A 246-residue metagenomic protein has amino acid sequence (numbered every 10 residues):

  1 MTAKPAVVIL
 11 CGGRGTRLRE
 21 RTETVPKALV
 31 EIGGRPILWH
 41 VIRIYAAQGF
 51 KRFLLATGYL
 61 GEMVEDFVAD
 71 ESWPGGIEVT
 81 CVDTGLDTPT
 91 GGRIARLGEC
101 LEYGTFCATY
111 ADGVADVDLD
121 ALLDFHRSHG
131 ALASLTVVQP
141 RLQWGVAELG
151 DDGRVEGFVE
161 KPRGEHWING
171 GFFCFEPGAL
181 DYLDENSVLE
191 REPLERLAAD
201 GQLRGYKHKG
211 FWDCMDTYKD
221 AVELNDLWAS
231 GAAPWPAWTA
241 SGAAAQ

Functional and structural regions predicted by a protein language model:
M1-I9, R17, E31, R35-Y110 (+4 more regions): Conserved N-terminal catalytic core of the sugar/cofactor nucleotidyltransferase
V7, L29, C81-V82, A133 (+2 more regions): Generic preference for hydrophobic
R14, V25, L60, G113 (+2 more regions): A generic "binding-loop/recognition-motif" signal
T22-A28: Short alpha-helical oligomerization interface
L29, V146-L149, L194, G205: A structural signal for short hydrophobic beta-strand segments in well-ordered beta-sheet cores
L38, V64, L97, D112 (+4 more regions): Residue-level signal for inorganic ion chemistry
Y59, A133-L149: Short beta-strand-to-loop element that shapes/binds the nucleotide-sugar donor at the catalytic cleft/hinge
T105-C107, V114, L119-R127, Q139-L142 (+1 more regions): Catalytic-core segments of class I nucleotidyltransferases/pyrophosphorylases that form NMP-activated intermediates
